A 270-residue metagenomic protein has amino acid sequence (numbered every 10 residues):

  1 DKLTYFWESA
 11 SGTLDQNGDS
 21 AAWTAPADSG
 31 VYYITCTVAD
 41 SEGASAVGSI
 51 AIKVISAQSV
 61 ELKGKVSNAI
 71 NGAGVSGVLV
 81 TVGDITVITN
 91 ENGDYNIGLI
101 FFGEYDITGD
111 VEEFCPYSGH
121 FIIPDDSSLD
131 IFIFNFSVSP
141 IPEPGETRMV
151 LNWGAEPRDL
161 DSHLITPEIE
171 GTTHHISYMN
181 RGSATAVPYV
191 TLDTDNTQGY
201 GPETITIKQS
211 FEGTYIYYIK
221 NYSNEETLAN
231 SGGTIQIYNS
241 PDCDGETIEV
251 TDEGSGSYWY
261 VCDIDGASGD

Functional and structural regions predicted by a protein language model:
Y5-T24: Surface-exposed, flexible coil segments in extracellular/virion-facing regions
S9-S11, A57, V78-I88: Short amphipathic beta-strand segments in non-cytosolic proteins
A21, G64, T89-G98, F136 (+1 more regions): Glycine-centered loop-to-beta-strand initiation motif
V60-N68, G93, T147-L151: A short, amphipathic beta-strand motif
L62, A69-D84, R158-H163: Short, ordered, surface-exposed loop/turn motifs in non-cytosolic proteins
G74, T81-L99, D195: Short, acidic Ser/Thr/Gly-rich low-complexity loop/linker segments typical of extracellular and cell-surface proteins
F102-E113, Y215-N221: A short, solvent-exposed beta-strand micro-motif common in secreted/extracellular proteins
F132, S137-D270: Intrinsic-disorder/low-complexity signal
